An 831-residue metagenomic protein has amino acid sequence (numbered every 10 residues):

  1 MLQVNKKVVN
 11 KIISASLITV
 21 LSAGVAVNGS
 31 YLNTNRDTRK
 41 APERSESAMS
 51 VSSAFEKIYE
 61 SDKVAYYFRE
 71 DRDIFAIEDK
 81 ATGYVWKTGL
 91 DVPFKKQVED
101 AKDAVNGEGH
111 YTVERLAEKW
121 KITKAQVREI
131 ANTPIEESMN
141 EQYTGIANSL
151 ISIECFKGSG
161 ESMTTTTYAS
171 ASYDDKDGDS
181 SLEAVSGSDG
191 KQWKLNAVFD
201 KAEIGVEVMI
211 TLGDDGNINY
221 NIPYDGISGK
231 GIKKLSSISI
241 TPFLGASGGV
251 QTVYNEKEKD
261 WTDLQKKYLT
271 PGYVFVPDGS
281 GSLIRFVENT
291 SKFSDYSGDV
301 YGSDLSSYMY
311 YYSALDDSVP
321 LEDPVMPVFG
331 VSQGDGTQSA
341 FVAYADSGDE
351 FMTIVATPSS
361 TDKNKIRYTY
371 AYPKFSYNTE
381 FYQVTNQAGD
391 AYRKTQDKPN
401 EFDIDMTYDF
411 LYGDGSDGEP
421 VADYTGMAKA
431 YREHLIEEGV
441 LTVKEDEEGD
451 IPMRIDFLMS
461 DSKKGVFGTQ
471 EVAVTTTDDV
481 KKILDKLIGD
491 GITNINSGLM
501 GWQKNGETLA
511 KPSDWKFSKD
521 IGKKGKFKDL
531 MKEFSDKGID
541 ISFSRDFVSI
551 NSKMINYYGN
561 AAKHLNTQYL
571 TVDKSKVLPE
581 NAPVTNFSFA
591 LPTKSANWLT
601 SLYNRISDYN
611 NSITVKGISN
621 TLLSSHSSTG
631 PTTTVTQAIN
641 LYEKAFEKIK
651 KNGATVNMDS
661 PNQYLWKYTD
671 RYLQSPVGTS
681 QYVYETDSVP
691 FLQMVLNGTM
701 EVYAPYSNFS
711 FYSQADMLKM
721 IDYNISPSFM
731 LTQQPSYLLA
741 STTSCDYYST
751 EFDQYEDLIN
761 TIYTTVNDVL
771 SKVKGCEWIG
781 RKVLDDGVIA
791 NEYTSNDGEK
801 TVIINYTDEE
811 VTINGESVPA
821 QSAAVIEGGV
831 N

Functional and structural regions predicted by a protein language model:
V4-S16: Bacterial N-terminal signal peptides that target proteins for export
L17-L21, V25: Hydrophobic core
G29-L441, Y712, V802, G815: N-terminal accessory beta-strand-rich subdomains and adjacent acidic, glycine-rich linkers that precede catalytic cores
K63, E70-K80, K96-V98, E322 (+4 more regions): Active-site-proximal substrate-binding groove within the catalytic cores of carbohydrate-active enzymes
I240, S497-L499, F543, V615-G617 (+2 more regions): Conserved beta-strand positions
T407-D456, S460-N494, C745-D768, K772-D785 (+1 more regions): Terminal accessory/anchoring regions of large secretory-pathway or extracellular enzymes
Y424-H434, T476-K486, S588-T614: An active-site-proximal structural segment forming one wall of the substrate-binding cleft that immediately precedes
D446-K532, D536-N597, S624: Aromatic-lined carbohydrate-binding/catalytic grooves of carbohydrate-active enzymes
